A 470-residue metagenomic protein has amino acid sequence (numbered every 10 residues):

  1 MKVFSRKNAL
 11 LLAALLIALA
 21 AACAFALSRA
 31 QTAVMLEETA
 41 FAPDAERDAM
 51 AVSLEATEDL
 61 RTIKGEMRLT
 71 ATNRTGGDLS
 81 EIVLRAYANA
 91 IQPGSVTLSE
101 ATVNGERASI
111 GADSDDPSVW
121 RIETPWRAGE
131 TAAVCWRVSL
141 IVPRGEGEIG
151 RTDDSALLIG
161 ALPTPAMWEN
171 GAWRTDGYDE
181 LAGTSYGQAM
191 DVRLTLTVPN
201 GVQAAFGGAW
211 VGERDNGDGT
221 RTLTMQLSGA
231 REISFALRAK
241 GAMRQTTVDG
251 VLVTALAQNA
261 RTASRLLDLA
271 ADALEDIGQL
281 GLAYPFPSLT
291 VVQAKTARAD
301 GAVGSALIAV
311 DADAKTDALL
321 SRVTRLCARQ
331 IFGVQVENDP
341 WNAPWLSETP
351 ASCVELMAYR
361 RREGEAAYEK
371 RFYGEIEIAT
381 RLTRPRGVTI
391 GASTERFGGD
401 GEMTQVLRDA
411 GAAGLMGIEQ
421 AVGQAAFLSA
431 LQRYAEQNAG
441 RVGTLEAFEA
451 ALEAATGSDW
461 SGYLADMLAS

Functional and structural regions predicted by a protein language model:
N8-K64: N-terminal, polar/Ser/Thr-rich
T70-Q92, D179-T184, Q188-P199, E446: Surface-exposed beta-strand/loop patches in extracellular or lumenal glycoproteins
R74, M190-Q203, M225-A230, Q258-L289 (+4 more regions): Zn2+-dependent metallopeptidase catalytic core
A90-S155, G219: A surface-exposed beta-strand-loop module
R137-S234, K240: Extended, low-hydrophobicity, Ser/Thr/Pro/Gly-biased non-transmembrane segments
L194, A242-A343: Juxtacatalytic substrate-recognition/specificity segment
A306-D313, A343-G387, G462: Post-HExxH zinc-binding segment in Zn-dependent metallohydrolases
A366-A367, M403-S470: Amphipathic alpha-helical substructures
